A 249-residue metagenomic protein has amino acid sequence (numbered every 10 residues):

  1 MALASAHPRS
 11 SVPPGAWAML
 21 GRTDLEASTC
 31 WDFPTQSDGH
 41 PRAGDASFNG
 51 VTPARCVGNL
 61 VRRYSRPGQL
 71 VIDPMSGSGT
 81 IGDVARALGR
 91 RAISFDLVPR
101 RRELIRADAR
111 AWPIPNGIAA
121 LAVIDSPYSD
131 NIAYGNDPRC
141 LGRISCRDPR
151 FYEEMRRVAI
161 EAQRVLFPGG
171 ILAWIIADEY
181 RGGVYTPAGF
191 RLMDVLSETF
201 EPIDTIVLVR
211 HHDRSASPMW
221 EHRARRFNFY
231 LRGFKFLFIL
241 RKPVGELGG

Functional and structural regions predicted by a protein language model:
M1-G249: Class I S-adenosyl-L-methionine-dependent methyltransferase catalytic core
